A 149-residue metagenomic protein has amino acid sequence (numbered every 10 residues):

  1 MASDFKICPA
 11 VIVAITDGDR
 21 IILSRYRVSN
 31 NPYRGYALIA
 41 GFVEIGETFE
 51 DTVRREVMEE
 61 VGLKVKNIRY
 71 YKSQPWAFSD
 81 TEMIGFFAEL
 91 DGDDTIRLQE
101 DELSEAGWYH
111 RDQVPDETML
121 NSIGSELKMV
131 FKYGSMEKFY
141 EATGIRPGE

Functional and structural regions predicted by a protein language model:
M1-A14: Cys/His-rich short segments
D4-F5, N30-P32, A77-D80: Short glycine/serine/proline-enriched coil/turn segments at secondary-structure junctions
A10-I12, I21, L103: Short glycine-rich loop/turn motifs
I15-P32: Active-site-adjacent "gating/activation" loops or surface patches in catalytic cores
T16, E89-D91, H110: Solvent-exposed residues in well-ordered beta-strands and their adjoining turns, especially edge/terminal strands
N31-Y36, E100-E149: Nudix hydrolase/Nudix homology domain
L38-K72, F86: The catalytic Nudix box helix
Q74-R97: Active-site-adjacent beta-strand/loop module that shapes the phosphate/pyrophosphate-binding cleft
